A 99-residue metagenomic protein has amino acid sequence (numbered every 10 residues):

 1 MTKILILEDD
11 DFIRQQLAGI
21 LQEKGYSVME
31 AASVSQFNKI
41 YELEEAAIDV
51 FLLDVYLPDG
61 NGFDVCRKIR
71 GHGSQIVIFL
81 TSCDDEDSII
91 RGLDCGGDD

Functional and structural regions predicted by a protein language model:
M1-D99: N-terminal/domain-start alpha-helical segments
